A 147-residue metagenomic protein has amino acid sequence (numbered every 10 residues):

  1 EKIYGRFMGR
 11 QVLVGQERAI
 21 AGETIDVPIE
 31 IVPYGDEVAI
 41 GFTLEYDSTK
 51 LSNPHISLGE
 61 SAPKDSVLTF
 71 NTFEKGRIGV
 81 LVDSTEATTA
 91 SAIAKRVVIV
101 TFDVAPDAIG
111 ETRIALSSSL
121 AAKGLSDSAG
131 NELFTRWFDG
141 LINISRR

Functional and structural regions predicted by a protein language model:
E1-R147: Acidic, low-complexity intrinsically disordered segments
